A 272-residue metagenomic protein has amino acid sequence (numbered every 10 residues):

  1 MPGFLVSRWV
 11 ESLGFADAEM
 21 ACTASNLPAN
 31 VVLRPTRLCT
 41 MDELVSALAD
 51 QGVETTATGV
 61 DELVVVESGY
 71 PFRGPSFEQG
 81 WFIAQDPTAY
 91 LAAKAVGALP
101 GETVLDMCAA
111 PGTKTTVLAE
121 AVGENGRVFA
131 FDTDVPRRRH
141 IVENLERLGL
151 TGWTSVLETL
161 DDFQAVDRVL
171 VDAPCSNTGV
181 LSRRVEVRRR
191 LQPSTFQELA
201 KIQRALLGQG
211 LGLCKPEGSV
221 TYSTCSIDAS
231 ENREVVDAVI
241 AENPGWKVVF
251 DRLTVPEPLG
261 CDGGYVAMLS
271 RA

Functional and structural regions predicted by a protein language model:
M1-A272: S-adenosylmethionine
